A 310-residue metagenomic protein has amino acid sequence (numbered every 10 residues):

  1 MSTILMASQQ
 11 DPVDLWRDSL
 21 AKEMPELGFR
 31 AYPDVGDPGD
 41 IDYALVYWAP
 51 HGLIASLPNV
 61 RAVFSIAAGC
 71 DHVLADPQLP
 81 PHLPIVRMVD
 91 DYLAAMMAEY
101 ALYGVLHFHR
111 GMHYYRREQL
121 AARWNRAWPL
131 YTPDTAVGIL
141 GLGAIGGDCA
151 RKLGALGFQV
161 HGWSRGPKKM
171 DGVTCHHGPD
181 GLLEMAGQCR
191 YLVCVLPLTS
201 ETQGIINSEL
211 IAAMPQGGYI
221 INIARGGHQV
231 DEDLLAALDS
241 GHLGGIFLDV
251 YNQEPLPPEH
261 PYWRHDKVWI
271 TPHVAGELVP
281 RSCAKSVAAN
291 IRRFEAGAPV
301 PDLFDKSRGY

Functional and structural regions predicted by a protein language model:
M1-I41: N-terminal glycine-/charge-rich "phosphate-binding" loop or analogous flexible N-terminal tail
F29-D40, H51-I54, V173-Q188: Short acidic low-complexity segments
D42-R116: Phosphate/diphosphate ligand-binding glycine-rich loop within oxidoreductases
A98-Y114, A155-L156, S286-F294, A298: Oxidoreductase and adenylate-handling cofactor-binding alpha/beta cores
Y115-D148, C175: Glycine-rich NAD(P)-binding loop of Rossmann-like domains
A155-G172: NAD(P)-binding Rossmann-fold cofactor-contacting core
P167-P261: Rossmann-like adenosine-cofactor binding region
G217, I223-Y310: Rossmann-like dinucleotide-binding domain for NAD(H)/NADP(H)
